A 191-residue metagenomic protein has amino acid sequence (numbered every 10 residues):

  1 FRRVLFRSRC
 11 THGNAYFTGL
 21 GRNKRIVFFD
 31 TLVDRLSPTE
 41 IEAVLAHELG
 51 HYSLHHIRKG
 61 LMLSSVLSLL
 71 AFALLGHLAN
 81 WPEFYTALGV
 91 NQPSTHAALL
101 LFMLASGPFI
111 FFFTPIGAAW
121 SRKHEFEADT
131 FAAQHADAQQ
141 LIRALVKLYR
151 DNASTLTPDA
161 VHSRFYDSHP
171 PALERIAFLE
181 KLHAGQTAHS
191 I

Functional and structural regions predicted by a protein language model:
R2-P93, P108-I191: Polar-ligand-bearing catalytic/cofactor-coordination segments of membrane-embedded or membrane-tethered inner-membrane
N91-L104: Hydrophobic alpha-helical transmembrane segments
